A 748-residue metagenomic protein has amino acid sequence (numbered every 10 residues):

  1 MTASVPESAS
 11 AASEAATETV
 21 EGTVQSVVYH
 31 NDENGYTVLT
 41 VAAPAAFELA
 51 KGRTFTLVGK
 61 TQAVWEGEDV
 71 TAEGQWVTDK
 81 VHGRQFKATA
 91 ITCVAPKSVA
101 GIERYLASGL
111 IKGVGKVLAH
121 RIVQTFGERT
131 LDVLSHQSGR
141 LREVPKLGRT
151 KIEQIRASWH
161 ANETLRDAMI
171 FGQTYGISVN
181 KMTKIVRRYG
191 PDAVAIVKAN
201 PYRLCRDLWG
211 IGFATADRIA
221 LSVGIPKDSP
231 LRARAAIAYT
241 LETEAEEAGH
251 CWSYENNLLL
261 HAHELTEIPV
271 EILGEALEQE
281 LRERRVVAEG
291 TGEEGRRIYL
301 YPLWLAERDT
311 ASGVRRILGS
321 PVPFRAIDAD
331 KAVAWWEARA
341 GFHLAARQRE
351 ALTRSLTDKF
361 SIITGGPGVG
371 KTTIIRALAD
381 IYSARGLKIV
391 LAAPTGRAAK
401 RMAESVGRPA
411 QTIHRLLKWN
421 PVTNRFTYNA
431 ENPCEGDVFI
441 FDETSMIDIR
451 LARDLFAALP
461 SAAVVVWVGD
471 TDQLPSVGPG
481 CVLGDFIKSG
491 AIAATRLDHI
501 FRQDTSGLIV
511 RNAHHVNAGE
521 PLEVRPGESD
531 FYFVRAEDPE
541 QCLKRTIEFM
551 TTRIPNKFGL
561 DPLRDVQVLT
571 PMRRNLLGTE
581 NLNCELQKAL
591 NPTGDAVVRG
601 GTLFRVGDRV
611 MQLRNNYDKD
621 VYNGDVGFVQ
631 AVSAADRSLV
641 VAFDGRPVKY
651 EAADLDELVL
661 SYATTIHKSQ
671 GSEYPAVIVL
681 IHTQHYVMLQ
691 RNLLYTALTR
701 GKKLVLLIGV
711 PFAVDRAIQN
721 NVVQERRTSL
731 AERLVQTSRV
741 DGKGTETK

Functional and structural regions predicted by a protein language model:
T2-K331, K748: Accessory, non-ATPase domains that flank or precede helicase/AAA+ motor cores in DNA-metabolism machines
G341-T357: N-terminal pre-P-loop "Q-motif" helix
I363, L391: Hydrophobic anchor at the beta1->P-loop junction of P-loop NTPases
G368: Walker A (P-loop) phosphate-binding loop of P-loop NTPases
K371: Conserved lysine of the Walker
A377, I381, R385-L387, A393-S405 (+6 more regions): Conserved helicase motor core of SF1/SF2 NTP-dependent helicases
T471-K619, Q630, T737-S738: Conserved helicase motor core of P-loop NTPases
D625-K748: C-terminal accessory regions
